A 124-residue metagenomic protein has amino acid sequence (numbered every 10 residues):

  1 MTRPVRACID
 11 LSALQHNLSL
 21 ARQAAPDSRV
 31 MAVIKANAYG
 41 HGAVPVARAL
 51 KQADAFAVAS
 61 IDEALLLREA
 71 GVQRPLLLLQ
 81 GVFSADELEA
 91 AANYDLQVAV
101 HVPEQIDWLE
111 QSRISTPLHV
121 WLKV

Functional and structural regions predicted by a protein language model:
M1-T2: Gly-rich Lys/Arg/Thr-decorated short loops/hinges at beta-loop-alpha junctions or inter-strand turns that position
V5-I9, A13, S28-V124: Active-site-proximal beta-alpha core segment in soluble small-molecule metabolic enzymes
L14-N17, A21: Alpha-helical packing segments of well-folded alpha/beta enzyme cores
A24: Conserved PLP-enzyme active-site core in the AAT-like
